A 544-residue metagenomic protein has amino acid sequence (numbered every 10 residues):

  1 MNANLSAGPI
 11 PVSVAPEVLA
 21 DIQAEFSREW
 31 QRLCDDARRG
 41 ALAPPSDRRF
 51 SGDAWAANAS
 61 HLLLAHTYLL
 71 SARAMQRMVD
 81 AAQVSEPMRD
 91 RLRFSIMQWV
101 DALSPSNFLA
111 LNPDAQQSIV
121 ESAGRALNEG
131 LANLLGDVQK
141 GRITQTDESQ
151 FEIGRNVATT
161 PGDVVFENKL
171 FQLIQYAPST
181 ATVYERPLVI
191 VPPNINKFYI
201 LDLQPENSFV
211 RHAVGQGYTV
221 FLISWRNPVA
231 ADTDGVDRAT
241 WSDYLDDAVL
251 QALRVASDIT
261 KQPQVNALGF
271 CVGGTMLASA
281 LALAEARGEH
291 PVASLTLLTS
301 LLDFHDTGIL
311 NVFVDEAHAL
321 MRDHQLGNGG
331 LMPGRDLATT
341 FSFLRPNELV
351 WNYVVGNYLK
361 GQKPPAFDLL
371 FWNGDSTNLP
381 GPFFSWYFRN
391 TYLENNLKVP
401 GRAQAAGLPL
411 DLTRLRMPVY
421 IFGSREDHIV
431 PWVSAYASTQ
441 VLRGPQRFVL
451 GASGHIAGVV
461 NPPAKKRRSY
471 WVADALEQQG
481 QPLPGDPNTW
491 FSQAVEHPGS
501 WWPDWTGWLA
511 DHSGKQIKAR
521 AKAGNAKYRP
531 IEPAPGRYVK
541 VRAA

Functional and structural regions predicted by a protein language model:
M1-L170, V183-Y184, F221, S438 (+5 more regions): Amphipathic, low-complexity, repeat-rich surface-exposed segments
A82-Q116, D258-Q262, M276, A280-F384 (+2 more regions): Alpha/beta-hydrolase-fold enzymes
T180-I259, G308-I309, P462-P484: Cap/lid segment of the alpha/beta-hydrolase catalytic domain
L253-G273: Alpha/beta-hydrolase fold nucleophile elbow
A267-G269, L298, F422: Short beta-strand immediately N-terminal to the catalytic nucleophile in serine-hydrolase-like folds
L415, I421-G423, D427: Short beta-strand/loop motif that positions the catalytic acidic residue of the alpha/beta-hydrolase fold
E426-V430, H455-A457: Acidic catalytic loop of the alpha/beta-hydrolase fold
P431-V441, A452: Short alpha-helix in the alpha/beta-hydrolase fold that links the catalytic acid
